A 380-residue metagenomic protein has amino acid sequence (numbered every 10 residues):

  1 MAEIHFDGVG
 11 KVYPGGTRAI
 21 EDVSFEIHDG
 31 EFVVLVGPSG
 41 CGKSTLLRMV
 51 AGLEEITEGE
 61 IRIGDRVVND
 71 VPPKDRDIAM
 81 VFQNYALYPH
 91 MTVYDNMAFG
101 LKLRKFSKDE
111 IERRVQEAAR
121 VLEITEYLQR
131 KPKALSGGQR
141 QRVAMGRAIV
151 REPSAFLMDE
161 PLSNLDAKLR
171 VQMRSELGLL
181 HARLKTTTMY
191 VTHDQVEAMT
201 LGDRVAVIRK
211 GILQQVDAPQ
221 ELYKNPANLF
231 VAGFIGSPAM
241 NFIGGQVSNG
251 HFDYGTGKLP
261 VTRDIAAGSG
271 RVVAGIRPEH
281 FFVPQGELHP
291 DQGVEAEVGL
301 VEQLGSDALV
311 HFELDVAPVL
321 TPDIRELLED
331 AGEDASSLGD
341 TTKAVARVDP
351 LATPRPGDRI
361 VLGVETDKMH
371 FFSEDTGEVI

Functional and structural regions predicted by a protein language model:
H5, E26, R62, V361-G363: ABC ATPase nucleotide-binding domain
V36-P38: The feature captures the beta-strand-to-loop junction immediately N-terminal to the Walker
A51: Helix-to-loop junction immediately C-terminal to a conserved catalytic motif
T57-E60, E110, K210, M369: Conserved coupling/switch loops of ABC nucleotide-binding domains, chiefly the family-specific signature
E60-R62, R66-V67, I212: ATP-binding/catalytic-site motifs of ATP-hydrolyzing domains
P72-F230, F234: ABC ATPase nucleotide-binding domains
N249-I380: Non-catalytic connector elements of ABC transporters
